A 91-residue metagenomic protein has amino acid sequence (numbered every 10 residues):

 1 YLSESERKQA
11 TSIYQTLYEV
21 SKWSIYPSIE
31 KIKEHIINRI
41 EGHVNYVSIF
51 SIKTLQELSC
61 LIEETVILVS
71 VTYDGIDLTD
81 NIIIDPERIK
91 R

Functional and structural regions predicted by a protein language model:
Y1-F50: Glycine-rich, Lys/Arg-enriched anion-binding loops that position phosphate/diphosphate groups for phosphoryl
H35-R91: Phosphate/ribose-recognition catalytic cores of enzymes acting on nucleotide-derived substrates
